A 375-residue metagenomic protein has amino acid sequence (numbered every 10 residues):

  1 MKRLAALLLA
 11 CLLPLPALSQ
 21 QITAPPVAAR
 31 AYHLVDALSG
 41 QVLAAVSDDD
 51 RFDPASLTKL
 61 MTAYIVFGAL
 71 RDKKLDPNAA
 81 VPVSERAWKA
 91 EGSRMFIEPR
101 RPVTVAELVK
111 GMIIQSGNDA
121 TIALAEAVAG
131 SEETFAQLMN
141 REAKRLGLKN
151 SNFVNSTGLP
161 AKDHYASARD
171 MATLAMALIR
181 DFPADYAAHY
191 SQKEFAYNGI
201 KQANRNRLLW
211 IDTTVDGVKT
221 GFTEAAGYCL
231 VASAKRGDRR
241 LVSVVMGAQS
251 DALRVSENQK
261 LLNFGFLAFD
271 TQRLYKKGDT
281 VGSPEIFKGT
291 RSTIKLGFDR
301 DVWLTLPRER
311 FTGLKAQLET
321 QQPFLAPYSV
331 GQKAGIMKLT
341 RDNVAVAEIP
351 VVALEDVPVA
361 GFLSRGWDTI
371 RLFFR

Functional and structural regions predicted by a protein language model:
M1-L4: Positively charged n-region of N-terminal signal peptides that target proteins for export
A6-P16: Bacterial N-terminal signal peptides
A10, T23-P25, A45, A234 (+2 more regions): Sterically constrained small-residue positions within well-ordered secondary structures of folded domains
L13-L15, D53, I349: Hydrophobic alpha-helix-in-membranes signature
P14-L15, R71, F269: Hydrophobic alpha-helical membrane context
L15-Q21, V352: Bacterial Sec-dependent signal peptides at the C-terminal "C-region" and cleavage site
S19-F182, Y190, F195-N198: Active-site-adjacent loops and short helices of periplasmic peptidoglycan-processing enzymes
L148-N152, P160-Y165, R169-R375: Domain-terminus/edge residues, biased toward the C-terminal soluble/receptor-binding domains of extracytoplasmic
